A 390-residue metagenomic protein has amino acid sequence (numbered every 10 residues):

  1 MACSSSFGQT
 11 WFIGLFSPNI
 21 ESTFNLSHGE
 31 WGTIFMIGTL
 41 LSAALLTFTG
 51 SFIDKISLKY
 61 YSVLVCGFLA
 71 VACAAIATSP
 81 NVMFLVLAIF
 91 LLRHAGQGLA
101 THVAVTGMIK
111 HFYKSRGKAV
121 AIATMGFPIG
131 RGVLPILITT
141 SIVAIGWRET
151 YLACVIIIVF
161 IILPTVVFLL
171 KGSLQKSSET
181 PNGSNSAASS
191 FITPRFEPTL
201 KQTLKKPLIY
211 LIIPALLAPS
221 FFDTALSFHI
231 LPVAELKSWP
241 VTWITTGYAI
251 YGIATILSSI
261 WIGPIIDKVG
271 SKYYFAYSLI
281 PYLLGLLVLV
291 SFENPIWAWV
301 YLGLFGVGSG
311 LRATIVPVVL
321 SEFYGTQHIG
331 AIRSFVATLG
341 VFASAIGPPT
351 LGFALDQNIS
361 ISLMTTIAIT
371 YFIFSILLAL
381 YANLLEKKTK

Functional and structural regions predicted by a protein language model:
M1-H28, L46-T49, P135, L226-L231 (+1 more regions): Extracytoplasmic
Q9, I13-S17, K201-S259: Extracytoplasmic gate region of multi-pass secondary transporters
L45-S57, S258-G270, L355-D356: Helix-to-loop junctions at the C-terminal end of transmembrane segments in multipass secondary transporters
Y60-A74, Y273-L287: Structural signature of the two symmetry-related core transmembrane helices
M83-L99, L217, W297-G310: Hydrophobic core of transmembrane alpha-helices in multi-pass small-molecule transporters, especially MFS/SLC-type
G98-F112, L311-Y324: Intracellular juxtamembrane helix-capping segments at the cytosolic ends of symmetry-related transmembrane helices
F127-L174: Helix-loop-helix hairpin linking two adjacent transmembrane segments in secondary transporters
R131, T326-N358: A late C-terminal transmembrane helix in Major Facilitator Superfamily
